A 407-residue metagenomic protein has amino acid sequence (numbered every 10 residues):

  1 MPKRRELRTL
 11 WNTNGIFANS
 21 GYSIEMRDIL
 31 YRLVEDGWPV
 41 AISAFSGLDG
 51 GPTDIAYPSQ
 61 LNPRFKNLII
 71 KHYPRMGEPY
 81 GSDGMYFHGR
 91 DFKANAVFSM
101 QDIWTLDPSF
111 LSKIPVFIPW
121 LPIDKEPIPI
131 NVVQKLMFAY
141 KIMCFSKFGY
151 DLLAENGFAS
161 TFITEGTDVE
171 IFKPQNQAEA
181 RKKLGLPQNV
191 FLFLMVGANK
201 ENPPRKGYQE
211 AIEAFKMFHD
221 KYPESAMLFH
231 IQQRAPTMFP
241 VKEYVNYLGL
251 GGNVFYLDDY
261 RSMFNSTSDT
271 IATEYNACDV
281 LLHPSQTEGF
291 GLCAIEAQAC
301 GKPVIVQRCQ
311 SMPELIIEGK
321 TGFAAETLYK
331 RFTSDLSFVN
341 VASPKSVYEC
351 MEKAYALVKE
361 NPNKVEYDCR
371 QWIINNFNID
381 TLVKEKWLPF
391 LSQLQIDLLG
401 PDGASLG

Functional and structural regions predicted by a protein language model:
F148, G166: Carbohydrate-associated surface elements
K173-L186: A short helix/loop element that forms part of the nucleotide-sugar donor recognition site in Leloir-type
P187-K206, I212-F215, L228-F229: Conserved donor-binding/catalytic core segment of Leloir-type glycosyltransferases
M238-T273: Nucleotide-activated donor-binding/catalytic signature segment of Leloir-type glycosyltransferases, i.e., the conserved
Q286: Aromatic "clamp/platform" in nucleotide-sugar-dependent glycosyltransferases that forms part of the donor/acceptor
P303-V306, I316, F323-A324: Short hydrophobic beta-strand element within catalytic cores of glycosyltransferases and related nucleotide-activated
V341-S346, K359-L391: A charged, aromatic-enriched C-terminal amphipathic alpha-helix characteristic of glycosyltransferases across folds
K353, I379-G407: C-terminal alpha-helical cap of glycosyltransferases
